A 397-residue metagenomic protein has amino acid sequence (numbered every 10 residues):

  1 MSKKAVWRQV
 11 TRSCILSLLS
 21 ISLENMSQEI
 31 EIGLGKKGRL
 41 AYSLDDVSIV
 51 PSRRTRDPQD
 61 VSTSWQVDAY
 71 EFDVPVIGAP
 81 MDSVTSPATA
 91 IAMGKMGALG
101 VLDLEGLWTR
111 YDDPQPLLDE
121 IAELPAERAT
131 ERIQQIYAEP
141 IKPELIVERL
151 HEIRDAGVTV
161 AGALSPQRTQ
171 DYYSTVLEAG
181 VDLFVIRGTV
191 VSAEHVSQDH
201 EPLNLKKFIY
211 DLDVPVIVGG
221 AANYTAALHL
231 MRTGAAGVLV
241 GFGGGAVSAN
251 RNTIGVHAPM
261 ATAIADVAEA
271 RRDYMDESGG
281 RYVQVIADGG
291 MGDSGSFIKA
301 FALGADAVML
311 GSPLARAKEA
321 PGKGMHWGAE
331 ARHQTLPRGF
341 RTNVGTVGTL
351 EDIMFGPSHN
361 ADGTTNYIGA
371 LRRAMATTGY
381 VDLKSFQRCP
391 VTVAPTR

Functional and structural regions predicted by a protein language model:
S22-R53, Y137-H151, D213, I217 (+2 more regions): Alpha/beta catalytic cores of nucleotide-metabolism and tRNA/nucleoside-modifying enzymes
N25-S278, Q284, L314: Active-site entrance/lid segments in N-terminal catalytic domains of soluble metabolic enzymes
